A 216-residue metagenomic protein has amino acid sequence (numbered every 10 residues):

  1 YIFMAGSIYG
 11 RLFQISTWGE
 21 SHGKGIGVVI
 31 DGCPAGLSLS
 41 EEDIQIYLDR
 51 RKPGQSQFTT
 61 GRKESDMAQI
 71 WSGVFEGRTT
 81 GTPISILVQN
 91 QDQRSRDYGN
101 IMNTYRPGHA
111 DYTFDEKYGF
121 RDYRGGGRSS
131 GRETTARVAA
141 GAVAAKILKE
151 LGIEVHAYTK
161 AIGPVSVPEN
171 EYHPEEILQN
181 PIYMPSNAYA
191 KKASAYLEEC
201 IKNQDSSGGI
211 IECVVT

Functional and structural regions predicted by a protein language model:
M4-L12: Short, Gly/Pro- and small/polar-rich lid/capping loops
F13, G36-L39, T104, G127-T135: Short alpha-helix boundary/capping segments
F13-C33, R132-I147: Conserved phosphate/anionic-ligand binding catalytic regions in large, soluble enzymes, centered on
Q14-G19, I26-G32, I84-I86, F114 (+2 more regions): Short beta-strand elements
S21, G25, G36-F58, K192: Alpha/propeptide regions of enzymes that mature by internal proteolysis
S21-H22, P34-A35, N90-D92, T159-S166: Acidic, glycine-rich active-site loops and adjacent beta-strand->loop/helix elements that engage anionic groups
Y47-P107, D111: Glycine-rich, N-terminal phosphate-binding loop and its surrounding beta-alpha-beta segment
E116-T216: Glycine-rich, mobile lid/loop segments that gate access to catalytic sites or pores
